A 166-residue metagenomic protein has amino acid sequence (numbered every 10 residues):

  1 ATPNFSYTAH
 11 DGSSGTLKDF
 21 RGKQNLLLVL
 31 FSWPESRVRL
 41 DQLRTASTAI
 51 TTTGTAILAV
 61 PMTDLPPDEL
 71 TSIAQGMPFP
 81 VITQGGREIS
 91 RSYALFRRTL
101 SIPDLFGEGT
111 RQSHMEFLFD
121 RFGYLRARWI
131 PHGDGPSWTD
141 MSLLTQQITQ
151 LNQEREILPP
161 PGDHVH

Functional and structural regions predicted by a protein language model:
A1-S6, R21-G22: N-proximal helix/coil linker or "cap" segments that precede and/or mark the start of modular domains
H10-S13, R121: Short, ordered coil/turn segments that flank beta-strands lining enzyme active or ligand-binding pockets
G15-L43, I57-V60: Short active-site neighborhood of thiol/selenol oxidoreductases, capturing the structured segment around
D19-F20, L95, P131: Residue-level structural signal for beta-strand termini and adjacent loop
G22-L26, T52-A56, M77-F79, R121-Y124: Loop/turn elements at helix/coil->beta-strand transitions in domains of secreted/extracellular proteins
R37-R91: Structural microenvironment flanking redox-active thiols in thiol-disulfide oxidoreductases
Y93-L105: Short, surface-exposed loop/helix-turn segments at secondary-structure junctions that function as lids/hinges flanking
P103-H166: Thiol-/selenol-based redox modules, centered on thioredoxin-like and closely related oxidoreductase domains
